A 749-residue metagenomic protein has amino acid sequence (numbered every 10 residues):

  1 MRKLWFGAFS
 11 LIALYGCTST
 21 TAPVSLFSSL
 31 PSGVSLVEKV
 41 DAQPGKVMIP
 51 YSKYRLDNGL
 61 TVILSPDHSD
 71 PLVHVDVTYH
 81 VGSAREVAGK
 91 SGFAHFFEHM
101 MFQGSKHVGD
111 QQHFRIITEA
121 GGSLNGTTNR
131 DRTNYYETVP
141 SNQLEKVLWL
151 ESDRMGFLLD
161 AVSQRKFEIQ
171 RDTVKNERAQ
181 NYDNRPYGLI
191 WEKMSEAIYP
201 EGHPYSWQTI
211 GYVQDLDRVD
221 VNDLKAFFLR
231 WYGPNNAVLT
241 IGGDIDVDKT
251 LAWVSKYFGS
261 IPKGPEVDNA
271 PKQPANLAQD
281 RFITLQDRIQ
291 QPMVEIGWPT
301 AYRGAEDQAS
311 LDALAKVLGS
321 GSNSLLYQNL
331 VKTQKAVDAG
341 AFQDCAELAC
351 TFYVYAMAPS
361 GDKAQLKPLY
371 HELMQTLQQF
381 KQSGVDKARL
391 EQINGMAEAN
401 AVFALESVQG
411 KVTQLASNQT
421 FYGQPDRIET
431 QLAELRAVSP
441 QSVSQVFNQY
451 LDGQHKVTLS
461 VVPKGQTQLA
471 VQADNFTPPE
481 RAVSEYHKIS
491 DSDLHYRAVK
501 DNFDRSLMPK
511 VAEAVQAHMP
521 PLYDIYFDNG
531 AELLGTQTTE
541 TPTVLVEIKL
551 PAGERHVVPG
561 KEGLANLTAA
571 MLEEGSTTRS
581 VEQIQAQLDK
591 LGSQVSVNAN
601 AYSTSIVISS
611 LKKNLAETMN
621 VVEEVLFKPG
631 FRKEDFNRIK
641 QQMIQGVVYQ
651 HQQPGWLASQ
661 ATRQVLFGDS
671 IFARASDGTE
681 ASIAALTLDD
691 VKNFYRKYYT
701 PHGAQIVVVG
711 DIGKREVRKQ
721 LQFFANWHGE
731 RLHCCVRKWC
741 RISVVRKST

Functional and structural regions predicted by a protein language model:
M1-T20: Gram-negative bacterial Sec-dependent N-terminal signal peptides
T18-V62, D246-Q286, E429-K549, I712-T749: Proteolytic maturation boundary segments
S35-S52, E196-A237, P265, N269-P274 (+9 more regions): Histidine-acidic residue clusters that define the catalytic metal-binding segment of zinc metallopeptidase domains
Y54-D57, H68-P71, T128, W231-G233 (+6 more regions): Extracellular/periplasmic catalytic domains that process cell-envelope and extracellular macromolecules
S65, D70-E86, G92-F96, D110-F157 (+12 more regions): M16 family metallopeptidases and their MPP-like homologs
Q103-V108, G156-R165, N181, Q382-D386 (+1 more regions): Short, polar/flexible loop-turn hinges at active-site or ligand-entry regions and domain interfaces
Q164, R171, K225-K256, H455 (+2 more regions): Non-catalytic, conformational "gating/processing" segments within enzyme and secreted inhibitor domains
V174-N181, Q273-L285, I393-A404, S610-L611 (+2 more regions): Short, conserved secondary-structure transition motifs
